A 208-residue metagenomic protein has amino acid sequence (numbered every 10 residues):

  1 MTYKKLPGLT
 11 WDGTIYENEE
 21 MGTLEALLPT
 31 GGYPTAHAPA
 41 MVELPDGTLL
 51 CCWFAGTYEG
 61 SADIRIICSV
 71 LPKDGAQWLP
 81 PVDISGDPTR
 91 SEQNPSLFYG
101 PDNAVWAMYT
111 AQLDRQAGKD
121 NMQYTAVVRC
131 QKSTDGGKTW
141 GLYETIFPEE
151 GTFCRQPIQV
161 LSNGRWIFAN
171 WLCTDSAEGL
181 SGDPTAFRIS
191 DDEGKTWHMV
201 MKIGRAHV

Functional and structural regions predicted by a protein language model:
M1-H207: Asp-box/BNR beta-propeller blade signature and adjacent active/binding-site loops in extracellular glycan-interacting
